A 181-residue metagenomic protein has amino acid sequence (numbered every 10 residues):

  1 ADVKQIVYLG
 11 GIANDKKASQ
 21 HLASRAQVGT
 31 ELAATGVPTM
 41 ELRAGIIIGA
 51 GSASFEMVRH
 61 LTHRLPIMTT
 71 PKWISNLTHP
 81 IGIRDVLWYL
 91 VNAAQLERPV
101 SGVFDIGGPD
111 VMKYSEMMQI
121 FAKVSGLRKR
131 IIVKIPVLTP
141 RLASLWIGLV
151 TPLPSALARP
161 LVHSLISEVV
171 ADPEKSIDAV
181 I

Functional and structural regions predicted by a protein language model:
A1-G49: Conserved Rossmann-fold NAD(P)-dependent oxidoreductase catalytic core, especially the SDR/UDP-sugar
K16-Q20, M40-L61, N76-L77, I83 (+1 more regions): Flexible, glycine-rich beta-alpha linker
L22-G29, F55-E56, S115, E174: Short, surface-exposed alpha-helical segments at coil->helix boundaries
S24-A26, M57-T62, G148-P152: Short, hinge-like loop/turn segments at secondary-structure boundaries
A53-S54, W73-Q95, G102-D105: Substrate-positioning beta->alpha
R59-K72: A short C-terminal helix-loop "cap" of Rossmann-like NAD(P)-dependent dehydrogenase/epimerase domains
N92-P160, E168-I181: Mid/C-terminal beta-alpha module of Rossmann-like enzyme folds, strongest in SDR-family dehydrogenases/epimerases
